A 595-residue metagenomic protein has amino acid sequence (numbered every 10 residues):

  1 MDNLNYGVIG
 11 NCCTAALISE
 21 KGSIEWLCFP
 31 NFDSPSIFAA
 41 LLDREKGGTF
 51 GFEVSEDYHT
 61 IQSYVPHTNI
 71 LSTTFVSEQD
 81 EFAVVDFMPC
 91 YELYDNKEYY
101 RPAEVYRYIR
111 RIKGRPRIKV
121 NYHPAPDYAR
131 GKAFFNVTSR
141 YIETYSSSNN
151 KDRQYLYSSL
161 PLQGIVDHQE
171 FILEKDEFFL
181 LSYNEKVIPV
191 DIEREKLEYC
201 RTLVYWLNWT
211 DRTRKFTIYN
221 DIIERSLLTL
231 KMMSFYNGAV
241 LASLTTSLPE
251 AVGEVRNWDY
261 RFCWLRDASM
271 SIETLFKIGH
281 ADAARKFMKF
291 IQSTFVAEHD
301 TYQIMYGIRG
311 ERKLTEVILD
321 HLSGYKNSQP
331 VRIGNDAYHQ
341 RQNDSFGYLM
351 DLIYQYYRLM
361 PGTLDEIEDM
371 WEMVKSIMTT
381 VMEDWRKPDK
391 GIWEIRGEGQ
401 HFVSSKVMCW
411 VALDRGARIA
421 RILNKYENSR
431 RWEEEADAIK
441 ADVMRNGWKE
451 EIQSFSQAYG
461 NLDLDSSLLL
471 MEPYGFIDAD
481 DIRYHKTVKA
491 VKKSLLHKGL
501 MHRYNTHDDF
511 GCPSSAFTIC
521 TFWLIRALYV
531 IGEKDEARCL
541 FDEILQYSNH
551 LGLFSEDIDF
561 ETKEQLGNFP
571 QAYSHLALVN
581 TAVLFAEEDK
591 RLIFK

Functional and structural regions predicted by a protein language model:
M1-K595: Acidic, mature catalytic/reactive cores of soluble proteins
